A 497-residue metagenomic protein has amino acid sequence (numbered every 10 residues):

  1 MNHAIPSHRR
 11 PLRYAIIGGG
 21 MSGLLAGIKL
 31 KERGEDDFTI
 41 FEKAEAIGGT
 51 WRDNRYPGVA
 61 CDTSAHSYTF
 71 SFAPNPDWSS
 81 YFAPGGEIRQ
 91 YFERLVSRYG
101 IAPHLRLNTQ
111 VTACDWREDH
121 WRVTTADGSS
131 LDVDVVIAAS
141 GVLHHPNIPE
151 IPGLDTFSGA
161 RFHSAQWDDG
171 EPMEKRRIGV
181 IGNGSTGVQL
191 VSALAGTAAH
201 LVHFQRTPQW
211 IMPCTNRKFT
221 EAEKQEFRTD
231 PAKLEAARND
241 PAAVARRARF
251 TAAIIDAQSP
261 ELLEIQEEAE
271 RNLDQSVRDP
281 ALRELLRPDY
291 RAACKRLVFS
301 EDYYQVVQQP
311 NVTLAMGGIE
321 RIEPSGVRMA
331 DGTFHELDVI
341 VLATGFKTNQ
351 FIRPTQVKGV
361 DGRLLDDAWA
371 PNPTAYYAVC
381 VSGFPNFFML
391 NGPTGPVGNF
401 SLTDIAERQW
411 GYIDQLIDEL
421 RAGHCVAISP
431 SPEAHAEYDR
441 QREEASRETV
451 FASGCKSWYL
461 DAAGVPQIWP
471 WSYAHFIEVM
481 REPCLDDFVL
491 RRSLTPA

Functional and structural regions predicted by a protein language model:
A4-P11, A15-M21, L25-A46, L131 (+5 more regions): Rossmann-like dinucleotide-binding core of oxidoreductases
R9-I16, M21-A102, Q205-R206, Q275-A281: Beta1-alpha1 glycine-rich phosphate/pyrophosphate-binding loop at the start of Rossmann-like nucleotide-binding domains
R52-T63, I151-D155, V298, D302-Y304 (+2 more regions): FAD-binding beta-loop-beta segment adjacent to the flavin cofactor pocket
N75-R94, D256-E264, Y290-D302: Short beta-strand to alpha-helix junction loop
S80-H144, R321: Feature captures the FAD/FMN-dependent oxidoreductase FAD-binding
L263-E336: Alpha/beta-hydrolase fold catalytic core
V339, A343-D418: Glycine/threonine-rich phosphate-binding loop and adjacent beta-strand/alpha-helix elements that clamp
N399, T403-E407, G411-A497: C-terminal active-site-capping segments
